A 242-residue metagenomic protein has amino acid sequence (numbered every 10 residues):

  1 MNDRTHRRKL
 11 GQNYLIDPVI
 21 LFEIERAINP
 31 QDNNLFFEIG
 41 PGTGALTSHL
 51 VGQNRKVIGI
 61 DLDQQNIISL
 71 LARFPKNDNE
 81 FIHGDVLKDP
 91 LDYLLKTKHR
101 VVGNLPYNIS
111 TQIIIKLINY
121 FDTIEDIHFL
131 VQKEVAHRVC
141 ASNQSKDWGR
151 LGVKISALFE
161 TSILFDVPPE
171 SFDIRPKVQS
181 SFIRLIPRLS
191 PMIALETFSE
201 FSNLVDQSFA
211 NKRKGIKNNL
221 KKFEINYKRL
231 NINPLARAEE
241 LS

Functional and structural regions predicted by a protein language model:
M1-Q207: Catalytic cores of RNA-modifying enzymes
V205-S242: C-terminal lobe and adjacent flexible extensions of AdoMet/dcAdoMet transferase-like proteins
